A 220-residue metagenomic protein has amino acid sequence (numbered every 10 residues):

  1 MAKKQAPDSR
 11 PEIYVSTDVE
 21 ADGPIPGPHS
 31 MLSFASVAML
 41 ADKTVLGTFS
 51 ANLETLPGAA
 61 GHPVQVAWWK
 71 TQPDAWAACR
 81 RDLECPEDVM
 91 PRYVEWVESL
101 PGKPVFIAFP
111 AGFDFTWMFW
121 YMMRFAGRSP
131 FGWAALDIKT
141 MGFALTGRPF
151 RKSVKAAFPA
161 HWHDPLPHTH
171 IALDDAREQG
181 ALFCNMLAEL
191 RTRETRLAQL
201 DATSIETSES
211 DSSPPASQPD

Functional and structural regions predicted by a protein language model:
K3-V15, E20-F109: Conserved non-catalytic scaffold segment of RNase H-like nuclease domains
D18-E20, D114, D137, D175: Acidic active-site catalytic centers that drive phospho-/nucleotidyl reactions and related ester hydrolyses
M31-A35, M122-A126, L190: Glycine-rich, phosphate-binding/catalytic loops in enzymes
T55-G58, V66-K70, L136-R177: Active-site-proximal helix-loop-helix substrate-binding element of RNase H-like nuclease domains
R92-E95, S99, T116, W120 (+3 more regions): Residue-level signal for well-ordered alpha-helical scaffold segments within enzymatic catalytic domains
V97, G112-W133: Substrate-recognition/cap helix-loop segment adjacent to the acidic, metal-dependent catalytic center of Asp-based
V105-A111, T116-W117, V154-D220: Acidic, Mg2+-coordinating catalytic module of metal-dependent nucleases/exonucleases that use a two-metal-ion mechanism
F125-S129, R148-A156, L190: Substrate-binding/catalytic groove segments of enzymes that remodel or degrade extracellular structural polymers
